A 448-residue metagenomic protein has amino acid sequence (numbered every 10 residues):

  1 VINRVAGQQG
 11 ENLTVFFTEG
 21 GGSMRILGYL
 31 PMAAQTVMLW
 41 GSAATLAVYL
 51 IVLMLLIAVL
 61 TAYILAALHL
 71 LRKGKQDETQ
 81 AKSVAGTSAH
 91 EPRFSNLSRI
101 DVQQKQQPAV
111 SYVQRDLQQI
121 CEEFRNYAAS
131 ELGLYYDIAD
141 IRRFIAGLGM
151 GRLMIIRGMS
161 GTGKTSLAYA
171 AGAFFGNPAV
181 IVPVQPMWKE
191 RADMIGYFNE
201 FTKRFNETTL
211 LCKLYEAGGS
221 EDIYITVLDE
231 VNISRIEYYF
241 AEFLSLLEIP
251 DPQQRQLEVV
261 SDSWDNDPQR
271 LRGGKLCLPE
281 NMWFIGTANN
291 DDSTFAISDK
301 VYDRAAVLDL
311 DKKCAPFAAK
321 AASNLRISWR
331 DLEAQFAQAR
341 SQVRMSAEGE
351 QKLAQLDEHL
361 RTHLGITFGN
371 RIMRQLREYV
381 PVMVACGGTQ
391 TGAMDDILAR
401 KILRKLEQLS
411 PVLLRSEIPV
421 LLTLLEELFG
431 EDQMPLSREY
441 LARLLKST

Functional and structural regions predicted by a protein language model:
Q9-A43: Short, strongly hydrophobic alpha-helical membrane anchors
T14, G28-P31, W40, S98 (+3 more regions): Compositionally biased amphipathic helical and low-complexity segments enriched in hydrophobic
S42, L46-A334: AAA+ P-loop NTPase catalytic core and its hallmark functional loops
F94-Q104, A322-T448: Alpha-helical lid/collar subdomain of P-loop NTPases
